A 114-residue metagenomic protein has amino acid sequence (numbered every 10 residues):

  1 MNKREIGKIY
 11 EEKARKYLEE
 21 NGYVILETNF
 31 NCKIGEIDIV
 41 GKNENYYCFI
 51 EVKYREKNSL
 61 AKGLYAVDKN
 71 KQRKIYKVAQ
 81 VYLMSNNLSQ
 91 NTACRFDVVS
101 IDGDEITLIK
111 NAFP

Functional and structural regions predicted by a protein language model:
M1-E27: Acidic-basic catalytic patches of nuclease active cores, encompassing PD-(D/E)XK and other metal-cofactor nuclease
K3, C32-G35: Short acidic/glycine-enriched loop/turn segments that link adjacent beta-strands
L18, I75, F96: Residue-level signal for inorganic ion chemistry
K33, N43-E44, D102: Structural motif
I34, Y47-F49, A93, I106: Structural motif
I37-L60, I75: Conserved catalytic cores of phosphodiester-cleaving nucleases, focusing on short active-site segments
E56-Y76, V81, S85: Mg2+/Mn2+-dependent nuclease catalytic core
M84-P114: Domain-level recognition of nuclease-like catalytic cores that cleave nucleotide substrates
